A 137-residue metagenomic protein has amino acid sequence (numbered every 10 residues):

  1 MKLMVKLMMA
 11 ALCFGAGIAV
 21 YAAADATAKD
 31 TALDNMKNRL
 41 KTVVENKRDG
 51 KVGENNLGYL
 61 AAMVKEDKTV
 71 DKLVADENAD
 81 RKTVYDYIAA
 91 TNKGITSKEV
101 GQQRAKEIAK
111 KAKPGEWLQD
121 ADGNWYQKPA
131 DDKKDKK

Functional and structural regions predicted by a protein language model:
M1-A23: N-terminal export/membrane-targeting signals
D25-K72, D76, T91-K137: Amphipathic, charged alpha-helical segments and their helix-to-coil junctions in extracytoplasmic/peripheral assemblies
Y85-D86: Contiguous, amphipathic alpha-helical segments that mediate oligomerization or scaffolding in large protein assemblies
